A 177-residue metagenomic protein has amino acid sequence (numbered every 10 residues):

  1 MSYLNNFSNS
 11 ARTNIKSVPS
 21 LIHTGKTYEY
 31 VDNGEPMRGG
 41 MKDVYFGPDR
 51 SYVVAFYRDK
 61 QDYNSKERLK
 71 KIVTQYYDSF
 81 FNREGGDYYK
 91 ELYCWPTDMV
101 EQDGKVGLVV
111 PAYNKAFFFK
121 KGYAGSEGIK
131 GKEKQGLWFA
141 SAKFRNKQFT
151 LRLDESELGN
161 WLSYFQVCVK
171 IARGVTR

Functional and structural regions predicted by a protein language model:
S2-T74, D87-W95, E101-D103: ATP-binding glycine-rich phosphate-binding loop
Y30-V31, R83, L158: A general structural-boundary detector
Y76-R83: Conserved ATP-binding module of the ATP-grasp superfamily
Y93-V167: Conserved structural core of kinase catalytic domains
K170: Catalytic core of carbohydrate-active enzymes
R173-R177: Protein kinase catalytic-loop region centered on the HRD/HxD motif
